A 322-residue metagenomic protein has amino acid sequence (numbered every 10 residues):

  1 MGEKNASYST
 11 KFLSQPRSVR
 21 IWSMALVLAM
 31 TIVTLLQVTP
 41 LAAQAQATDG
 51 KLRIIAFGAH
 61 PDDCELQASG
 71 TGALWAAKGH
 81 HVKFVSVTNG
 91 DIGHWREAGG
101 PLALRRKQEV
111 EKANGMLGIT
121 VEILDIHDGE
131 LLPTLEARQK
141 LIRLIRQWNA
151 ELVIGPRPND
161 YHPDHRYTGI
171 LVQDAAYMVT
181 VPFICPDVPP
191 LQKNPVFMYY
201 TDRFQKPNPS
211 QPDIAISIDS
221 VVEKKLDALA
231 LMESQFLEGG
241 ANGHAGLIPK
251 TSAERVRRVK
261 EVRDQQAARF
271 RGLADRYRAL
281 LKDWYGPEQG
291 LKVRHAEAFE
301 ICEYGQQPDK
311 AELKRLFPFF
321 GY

Functional and structural regions predicted by a protein language model:
M1-R20: N-terminal secretory signal peptides that target proteins for export/translocation
L13, L35-A42: Sec-dependent N-terminal signal peptides of Gram-negative exported proteins
W22-Q37: Bacterial N-terminal signal peptides
T39-W148, I170, M178: Active-site rim/loop-helix segments in enzyme catalytic domains that contact anionic ligands
T48, V181-P186, L191-K193, P207-N208 (+1 more regions): C-terminal accessory domains and tails appended to enzymatic cores
G70, N159, R203, G305: Flexible, active-site-proximal loop/turn residues at the rims of small-molecule/cofactor binding pockets and catalytic
K83, T120-D202, S210: Internal alpha/beta domain cores that form substrate/cofactor-binding pockets in large enzymes and binding proteins
H94-E97, N208-P212: Short acidic, glycine/proline-rich loop/turn micro-motifs
